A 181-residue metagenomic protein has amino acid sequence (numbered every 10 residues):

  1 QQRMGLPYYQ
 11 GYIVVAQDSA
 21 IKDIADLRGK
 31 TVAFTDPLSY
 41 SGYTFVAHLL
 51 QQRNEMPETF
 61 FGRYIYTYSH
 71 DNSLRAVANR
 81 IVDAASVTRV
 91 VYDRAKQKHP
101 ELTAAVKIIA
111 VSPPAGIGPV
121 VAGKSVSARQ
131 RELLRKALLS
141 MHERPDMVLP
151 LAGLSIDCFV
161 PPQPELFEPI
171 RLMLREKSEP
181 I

Functional and structural regions predicted by a protein language model:
Q1, F60, A85, A105-I108: Short hydrophobic/aromatic-enriched beta-strand-loop microsegments
R3-L74, V90: Bilobed "Venus flytrap"/periplasmic-binding protein-like clamshell domains and structurally analogous long
R3-Y12, T67, P100-L138, A152-L172: Periplasmic-binding protein-like
V15, V87, A122, E143 (+1 more regions): A conserved hydrophobic position in a structured secondary element of the catalytic/binding core that shapes
L27, V77-A78, V120, L134: Hydrophobic residues within well-ordered alpha-helices
F34, L38-Q52, K136-I181: Ligand-binding clefts/hinges and TM-proximal coupling segments of bilobed small-molecule sensing domains
Q51-Q52, A78, D83-T103: A ligand-binding cleft/hinge motif common to bilobed small-molecule-binding domains
